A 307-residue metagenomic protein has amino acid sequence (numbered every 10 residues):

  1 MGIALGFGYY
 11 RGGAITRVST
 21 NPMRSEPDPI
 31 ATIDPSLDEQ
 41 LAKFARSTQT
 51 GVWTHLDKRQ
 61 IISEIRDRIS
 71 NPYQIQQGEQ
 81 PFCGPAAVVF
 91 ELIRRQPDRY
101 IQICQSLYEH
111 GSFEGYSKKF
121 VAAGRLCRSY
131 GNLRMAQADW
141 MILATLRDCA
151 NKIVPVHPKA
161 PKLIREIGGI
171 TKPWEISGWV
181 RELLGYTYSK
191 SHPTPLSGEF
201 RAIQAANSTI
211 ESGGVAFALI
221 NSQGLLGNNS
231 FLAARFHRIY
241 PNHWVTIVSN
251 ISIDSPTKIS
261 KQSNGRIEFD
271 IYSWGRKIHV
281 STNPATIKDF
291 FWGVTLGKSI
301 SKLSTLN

Functional and structural regions predicted by a protein language model:
G2, G6, G12, P27-P158 (+4 more regions): Active-site nucleophile-adjacent alpha helix/oxyanion-hole segment immediately C-terminal to the catalytic cysteine
G2-A4, G8-Y9, I164-R165, R181: Compositionally biased, low-complexity repeat tracts
A14-P27: Intrinsically disordered, low-complexity charged segments of secreted bacterial virulence and antibacterial
A87, E91, V180-L184, A206 (+1 more regions): Hydrophobic, Leu/Ile/Phe/Ala-enriched alpha-helical segments that form helix-helix packing faces
C104, E109-S112, V121, I167 (+3 more regions): Short, surface-exposed, charged/polar-biased interaction segments
Y130-R134, A138-E182, T187, A216-S222 (+5 more regions): Non-catalytic membrane-recruitment/adaptor modules and adjacent regulatory linkers in eukaryotic signaling/cytoskeletal
S189-N307: Active-site signature of cysteine proteases
